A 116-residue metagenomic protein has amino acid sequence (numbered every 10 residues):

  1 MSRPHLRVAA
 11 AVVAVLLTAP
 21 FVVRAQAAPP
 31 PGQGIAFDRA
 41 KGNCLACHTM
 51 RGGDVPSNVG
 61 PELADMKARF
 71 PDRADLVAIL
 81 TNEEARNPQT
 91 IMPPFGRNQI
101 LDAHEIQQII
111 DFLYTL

Functional and structural regions predicted by a protein language model:
M1-H5: N-terminal secretory signal peptides that target proteins for export/translocation
A9-P20: Bacterial N-terminal signal peptides
P20-R39: Electrostatic cytochrome c docking/interface patches
F37, L45-T81, R97: Gly/Gly-Pro-rich "capping" loops immediately C-terminal to redox-active cysteine motifs in periplasmic/lumenal
G42: Cys/His-enriched microdomains
R97-L116: C-terminal capping alpha-helices of c-type cytochrome domains
